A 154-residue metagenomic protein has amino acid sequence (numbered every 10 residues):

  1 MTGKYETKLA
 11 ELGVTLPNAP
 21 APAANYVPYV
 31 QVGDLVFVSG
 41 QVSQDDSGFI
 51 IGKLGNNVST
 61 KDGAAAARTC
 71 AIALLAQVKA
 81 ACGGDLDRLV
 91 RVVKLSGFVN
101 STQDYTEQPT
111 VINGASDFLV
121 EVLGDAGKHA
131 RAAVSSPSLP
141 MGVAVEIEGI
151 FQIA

Functional and structural regions predicted by a protein language model:
M1-A154: Short, polar/acidic, helix-capping and beta-turn segments at strand->helix junctions that line the mouths
